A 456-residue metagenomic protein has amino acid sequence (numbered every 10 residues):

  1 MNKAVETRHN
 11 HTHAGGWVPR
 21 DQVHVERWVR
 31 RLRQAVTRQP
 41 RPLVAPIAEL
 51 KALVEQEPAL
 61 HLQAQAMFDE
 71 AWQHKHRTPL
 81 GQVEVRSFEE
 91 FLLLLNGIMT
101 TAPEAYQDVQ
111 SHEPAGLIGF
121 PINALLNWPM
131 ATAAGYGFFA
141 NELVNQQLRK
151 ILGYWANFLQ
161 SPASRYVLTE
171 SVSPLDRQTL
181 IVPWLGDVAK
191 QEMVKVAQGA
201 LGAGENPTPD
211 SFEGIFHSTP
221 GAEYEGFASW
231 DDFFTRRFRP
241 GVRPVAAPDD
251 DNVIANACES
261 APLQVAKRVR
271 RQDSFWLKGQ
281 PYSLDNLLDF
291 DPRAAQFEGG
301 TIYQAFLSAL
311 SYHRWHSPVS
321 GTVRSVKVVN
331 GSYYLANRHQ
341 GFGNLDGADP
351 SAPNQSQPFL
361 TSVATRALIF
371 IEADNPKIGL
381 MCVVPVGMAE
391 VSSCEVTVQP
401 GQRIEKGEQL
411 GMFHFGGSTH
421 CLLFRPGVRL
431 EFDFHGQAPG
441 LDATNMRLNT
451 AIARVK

Functional and structural regions predicted by a protein language model:
N2-K456: Contiguous, well-folded functional domains in the mature portion of proteins
